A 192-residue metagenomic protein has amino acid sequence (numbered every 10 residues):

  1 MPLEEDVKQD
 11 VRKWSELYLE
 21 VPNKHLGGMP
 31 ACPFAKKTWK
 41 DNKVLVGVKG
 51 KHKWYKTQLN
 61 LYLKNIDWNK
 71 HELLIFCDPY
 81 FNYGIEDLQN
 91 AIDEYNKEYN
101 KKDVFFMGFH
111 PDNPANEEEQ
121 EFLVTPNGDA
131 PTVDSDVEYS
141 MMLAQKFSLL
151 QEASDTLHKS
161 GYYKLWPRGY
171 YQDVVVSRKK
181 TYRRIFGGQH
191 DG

Functional and structural regions predicted by a protein language model:
M1-G192: Expand to "…catalyze enediolate/carbanion chemistry for C-C bond making/breaking, isomerization, decarboxylation
